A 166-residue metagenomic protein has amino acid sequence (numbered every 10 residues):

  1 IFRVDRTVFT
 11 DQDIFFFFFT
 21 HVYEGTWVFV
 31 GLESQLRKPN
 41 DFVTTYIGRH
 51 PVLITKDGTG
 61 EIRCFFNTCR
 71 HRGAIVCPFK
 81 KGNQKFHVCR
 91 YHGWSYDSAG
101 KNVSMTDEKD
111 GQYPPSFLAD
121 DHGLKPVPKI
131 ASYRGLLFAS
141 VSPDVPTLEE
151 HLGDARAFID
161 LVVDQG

Functional and structural regions predicted by a protein language model:
I1-E61, S95-G166: Rieske [2Fe-2S] iron-sulfur-binding subdomain
D41-R90: Glycine-rich active-site/cofactor-binding loop and its immediate structural neighborhood
